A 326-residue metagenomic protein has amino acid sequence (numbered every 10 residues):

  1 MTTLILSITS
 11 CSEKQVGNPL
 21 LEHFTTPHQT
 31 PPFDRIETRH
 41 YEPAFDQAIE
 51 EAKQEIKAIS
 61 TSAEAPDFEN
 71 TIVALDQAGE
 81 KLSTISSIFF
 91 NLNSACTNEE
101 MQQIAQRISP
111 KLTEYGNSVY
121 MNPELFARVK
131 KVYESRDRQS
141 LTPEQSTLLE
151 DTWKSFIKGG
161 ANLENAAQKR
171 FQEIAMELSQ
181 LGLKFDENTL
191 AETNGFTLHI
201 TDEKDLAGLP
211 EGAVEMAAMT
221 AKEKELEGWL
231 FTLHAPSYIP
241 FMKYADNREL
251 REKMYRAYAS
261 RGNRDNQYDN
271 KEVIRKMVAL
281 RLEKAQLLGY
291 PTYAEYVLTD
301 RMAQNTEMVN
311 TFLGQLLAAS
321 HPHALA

Functional and structural regions predicted by a protein language model:
M1-L4: Sec-dependent N-terminal signal peptides
L6-S10: C-terminal motif of bacterial Sec signal peptides marking the signal peptidase cleavage site
C11-A326: Zn2+-dependent metallopeptidase catalytic domains
